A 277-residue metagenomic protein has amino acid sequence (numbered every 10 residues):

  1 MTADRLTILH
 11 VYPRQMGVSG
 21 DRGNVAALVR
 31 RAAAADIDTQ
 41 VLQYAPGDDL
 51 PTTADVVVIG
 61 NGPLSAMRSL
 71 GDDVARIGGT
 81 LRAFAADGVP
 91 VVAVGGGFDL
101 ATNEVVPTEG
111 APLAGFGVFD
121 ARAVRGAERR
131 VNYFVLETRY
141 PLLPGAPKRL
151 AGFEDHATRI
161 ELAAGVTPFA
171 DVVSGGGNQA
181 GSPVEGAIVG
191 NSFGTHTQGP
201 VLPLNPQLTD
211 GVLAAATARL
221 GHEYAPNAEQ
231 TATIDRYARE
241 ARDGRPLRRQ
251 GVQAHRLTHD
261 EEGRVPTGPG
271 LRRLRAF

Functional and structural regions predicted by a protein language model:
M1-A86, P203-F277: N-terminal beta1-alpha1 cap of cysteine-dependent amidohydrolase-like domains
D4-L6, L143-L150, I188-F193: Beta-strand-turn-beta hairpins that frame and shape the catalytic cleft of phosphate-ester-processing enzymes
Y12-R14, A157-R159, G199-V201: Glycine-rich beta-alpha junction loops
V56-G60, V92, G194-H196: Structural motif
L64-L142: Cysteine-nucleophile active-site neighborhood
L64-S65, F98-L100, R159-E161, V201-P203: Glycine-rich nucleotide phosphate-binding loop and flanking beta-alpha elements of Rossmann-like dinucleotide-binding
E109-E185: Pocket-forming structural segment of enzyme catalytic cores
N178-A218: A glycine-centered loop/beta-turn motif at secondary-structure junctions
